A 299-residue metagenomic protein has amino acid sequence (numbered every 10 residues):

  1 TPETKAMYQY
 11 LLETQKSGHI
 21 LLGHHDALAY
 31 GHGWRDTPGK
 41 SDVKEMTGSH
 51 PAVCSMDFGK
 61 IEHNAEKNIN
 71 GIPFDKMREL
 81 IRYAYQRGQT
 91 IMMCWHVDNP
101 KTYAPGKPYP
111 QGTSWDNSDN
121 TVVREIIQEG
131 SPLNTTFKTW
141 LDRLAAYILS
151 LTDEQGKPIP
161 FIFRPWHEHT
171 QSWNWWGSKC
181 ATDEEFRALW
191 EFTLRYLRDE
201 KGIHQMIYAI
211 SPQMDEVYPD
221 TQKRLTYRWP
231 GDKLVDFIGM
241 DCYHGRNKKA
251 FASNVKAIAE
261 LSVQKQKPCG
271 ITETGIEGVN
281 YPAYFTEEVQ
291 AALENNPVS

Functional and structural regions predicted by a protein language model:
T1-V53, G59, N64-F74: N-terminal module-boundary/linker segments of secreted carbohydrate-active enzymes
L12-Q15, S41-S49, R78-G88, Y109 (+4 more regions): Acidic (Asp/Glu)-rich catalytic clusters
K16-A27, W95, K267-S299: Substrate-binding cleft of secreted/luminal carbohydrate-active enzymes
L22-H25, P160, R164-W166, W190-K223 (+1 more regions): Aromatic-lined carbohydrate-recognition surfaces of secreted/lumenal glycan-active proteins
A27-A29, G59-E62, V97-K101, H167-Q171 (+3 more regions): Solvent-exposed loop/turn segments at secondary-structure junctions within structured extracellular/periplasmic domains
C54, F163, D236-I238: Conserved, mostly hydrophobic/aromatic
G59, H63-D199, I203: Substrate-binding cleft of extracellular glycoside hydrolase catalytic domains
V217-R224, R228-N280: Glycoside hydrolase catalytic-domain groove-lining segments
